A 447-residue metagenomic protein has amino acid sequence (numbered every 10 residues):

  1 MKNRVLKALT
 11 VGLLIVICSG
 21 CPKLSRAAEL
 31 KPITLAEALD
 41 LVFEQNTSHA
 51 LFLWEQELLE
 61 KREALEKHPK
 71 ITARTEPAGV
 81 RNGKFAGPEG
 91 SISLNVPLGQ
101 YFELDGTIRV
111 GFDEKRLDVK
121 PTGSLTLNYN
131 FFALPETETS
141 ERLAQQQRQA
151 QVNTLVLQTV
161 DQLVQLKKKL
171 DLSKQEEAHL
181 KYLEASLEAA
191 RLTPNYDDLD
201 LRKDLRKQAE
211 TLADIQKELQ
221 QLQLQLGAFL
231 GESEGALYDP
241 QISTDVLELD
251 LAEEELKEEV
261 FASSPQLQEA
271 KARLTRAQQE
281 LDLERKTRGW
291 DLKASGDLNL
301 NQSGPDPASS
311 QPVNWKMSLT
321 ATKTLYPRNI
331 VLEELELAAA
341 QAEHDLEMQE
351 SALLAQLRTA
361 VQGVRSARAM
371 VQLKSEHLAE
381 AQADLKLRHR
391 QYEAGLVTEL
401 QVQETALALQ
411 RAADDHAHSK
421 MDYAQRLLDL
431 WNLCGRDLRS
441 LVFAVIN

Functional and structural regions predicted by a protein language model:
K2-N3, A150-S263, A360-G363, A367-V371 (+4 more regions): Periplasmic alpha-helical coiled-coil/stalk elements that build and connect Gram-negative outer-membrane
K2-N3, K7, L24-R26, E254 (+1 more regions): Acidic, low-complexity, intrinsically disordered peripheral segments
T10-G20: Bacterial N-terminal signal peptides
L24-S91, T139, Q149-V152, V156 (+11 more regions): Bacterial Sec-pathway N-terminal export signals of envelope proteins
D40, E44-A50, E57-T72, K84 (+8 more regions): A glycine-/polar-enriched beta->alpha junction
K61, H68, N153, V160 (+20 more regions): Residue-level recognition of alpha-helical coiled-coils, specifically the heptad-repeat register on one helix face
N82-A86, K115-L117, S303-P307, E399: Outer-membrane beta-barrel proteins
R328-V331, L337-L373, H377: C-terminal structural cap/anchor segments
